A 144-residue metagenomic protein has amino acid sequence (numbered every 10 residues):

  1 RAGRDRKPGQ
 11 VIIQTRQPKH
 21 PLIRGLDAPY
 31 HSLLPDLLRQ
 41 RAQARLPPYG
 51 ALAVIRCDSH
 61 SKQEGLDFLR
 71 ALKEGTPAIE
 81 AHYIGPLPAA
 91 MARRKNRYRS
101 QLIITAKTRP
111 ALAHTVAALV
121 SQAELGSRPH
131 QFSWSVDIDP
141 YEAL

Functional and structural regions predicted by a protein language model:
R1-L144: Accessory helical-bundle/CTD segments and flexible terminal tails appended to RecA-like ATPase motors
